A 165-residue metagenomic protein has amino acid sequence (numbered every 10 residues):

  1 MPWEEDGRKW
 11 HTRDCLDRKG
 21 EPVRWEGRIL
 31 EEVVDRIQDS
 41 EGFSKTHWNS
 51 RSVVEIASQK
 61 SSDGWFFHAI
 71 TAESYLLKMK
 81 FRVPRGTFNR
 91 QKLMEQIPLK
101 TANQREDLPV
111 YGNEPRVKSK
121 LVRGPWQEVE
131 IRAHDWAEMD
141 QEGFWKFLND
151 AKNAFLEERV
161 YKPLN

Functional and structural regions predicted by a protein language model:
M1-S40: Charge-rich interaction segments
G7, D14, I29, A69 (+3 more regions): Short, isolated positions within intrinsically disordered regulatory regions of eukaryotic proteins
Q38-E41, P98-T101, K152, L156: Generic secondary-structure transition motif, activating predominantly at the C-termini of alpha-helices
W48-V129, W136, D150: Short, conserved beta-strand/beta-arch hydrophobic-aromatic motifs that form part of recognition grooves or interface
K120-N165: Non-catalytic C-terminal interaction regions
